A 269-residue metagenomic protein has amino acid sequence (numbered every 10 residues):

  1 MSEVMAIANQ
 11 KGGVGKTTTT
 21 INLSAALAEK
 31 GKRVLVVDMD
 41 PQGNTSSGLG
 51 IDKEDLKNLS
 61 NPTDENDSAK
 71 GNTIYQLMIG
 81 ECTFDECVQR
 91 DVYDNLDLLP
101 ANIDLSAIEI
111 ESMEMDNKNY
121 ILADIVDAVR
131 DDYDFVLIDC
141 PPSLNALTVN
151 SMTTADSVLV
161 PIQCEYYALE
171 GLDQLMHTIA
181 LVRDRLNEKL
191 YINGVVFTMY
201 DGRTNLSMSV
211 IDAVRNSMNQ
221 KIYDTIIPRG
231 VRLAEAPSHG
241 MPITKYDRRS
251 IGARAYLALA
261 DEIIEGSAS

Functional and structural regions predicted by a protein language model:
M1-S269: P-loop NTP-binding core
